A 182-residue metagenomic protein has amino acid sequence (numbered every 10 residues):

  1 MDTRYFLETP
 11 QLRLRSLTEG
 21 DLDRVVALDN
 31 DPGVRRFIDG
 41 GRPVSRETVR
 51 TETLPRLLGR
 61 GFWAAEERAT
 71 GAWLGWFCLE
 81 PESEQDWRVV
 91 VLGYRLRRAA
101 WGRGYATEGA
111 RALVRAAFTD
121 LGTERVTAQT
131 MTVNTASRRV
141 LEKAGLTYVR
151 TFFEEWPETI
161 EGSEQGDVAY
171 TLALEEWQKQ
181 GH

Functional and structural regions predicted by a protein language model:
M1-F37, E66-H182: Acyl-donor (CoA/ACP) binding surface of acyl/acetyltransferases
G33-L54: Conserved GNAT-fold acetyl-CoA-binding loop/helix
T53-A64: A short helix-loop-beta-strand connector motif used in the catalytic cores of GNAT acetyltransferases and, in some
